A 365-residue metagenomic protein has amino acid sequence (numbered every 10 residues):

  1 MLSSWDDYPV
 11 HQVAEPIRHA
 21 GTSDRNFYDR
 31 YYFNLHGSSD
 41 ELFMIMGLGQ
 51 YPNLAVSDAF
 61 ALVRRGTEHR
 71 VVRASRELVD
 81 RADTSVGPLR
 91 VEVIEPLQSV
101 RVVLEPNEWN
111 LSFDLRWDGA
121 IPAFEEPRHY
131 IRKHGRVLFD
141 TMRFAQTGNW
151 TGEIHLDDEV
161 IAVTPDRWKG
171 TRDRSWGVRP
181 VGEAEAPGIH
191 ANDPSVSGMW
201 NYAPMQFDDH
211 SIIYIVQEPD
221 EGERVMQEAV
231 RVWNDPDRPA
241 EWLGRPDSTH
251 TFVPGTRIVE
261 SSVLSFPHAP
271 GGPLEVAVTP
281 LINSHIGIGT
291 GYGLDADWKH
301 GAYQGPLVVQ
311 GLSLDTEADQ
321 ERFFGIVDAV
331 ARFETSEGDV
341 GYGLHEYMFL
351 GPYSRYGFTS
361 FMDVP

Functional and structural regions predicted by a protein language model:
M1-P365: Structured soluble/peripheral alpha/beta segments that form catalytic or ligand/cofactor-binding pockets
